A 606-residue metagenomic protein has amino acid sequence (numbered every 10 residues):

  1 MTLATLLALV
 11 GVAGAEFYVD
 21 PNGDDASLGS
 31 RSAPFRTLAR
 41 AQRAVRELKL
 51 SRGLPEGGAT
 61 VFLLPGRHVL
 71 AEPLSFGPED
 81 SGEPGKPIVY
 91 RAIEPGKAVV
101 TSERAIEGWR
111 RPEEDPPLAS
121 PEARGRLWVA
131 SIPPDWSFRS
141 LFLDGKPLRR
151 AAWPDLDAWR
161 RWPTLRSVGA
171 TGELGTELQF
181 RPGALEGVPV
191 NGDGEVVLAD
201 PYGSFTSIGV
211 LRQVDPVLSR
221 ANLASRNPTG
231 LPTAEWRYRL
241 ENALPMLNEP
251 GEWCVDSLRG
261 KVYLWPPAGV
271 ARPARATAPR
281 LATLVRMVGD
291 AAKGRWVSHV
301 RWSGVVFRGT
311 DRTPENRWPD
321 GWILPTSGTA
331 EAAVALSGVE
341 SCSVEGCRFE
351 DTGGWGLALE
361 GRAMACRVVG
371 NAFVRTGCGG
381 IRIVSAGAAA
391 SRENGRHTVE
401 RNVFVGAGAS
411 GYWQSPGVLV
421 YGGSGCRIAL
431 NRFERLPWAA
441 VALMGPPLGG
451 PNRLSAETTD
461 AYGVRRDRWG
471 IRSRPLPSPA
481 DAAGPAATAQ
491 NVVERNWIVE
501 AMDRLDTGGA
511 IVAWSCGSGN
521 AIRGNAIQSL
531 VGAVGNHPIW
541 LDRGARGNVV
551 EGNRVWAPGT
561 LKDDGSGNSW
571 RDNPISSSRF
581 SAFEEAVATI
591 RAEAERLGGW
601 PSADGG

Functional and structural regions predicted by a protein language model:
M1-A8: Sec-dependent signal peptide recognition, specifically the positively charged N-region followed immediately by
A15, A59, G66, E72 (+19 more regions): The right-handed parallel beta-helix/beta-solenoid scaffold, focusing on the short coil/turn and N-cap positions
Y18-E350, A389, S602-D604: Extracellular polysaccharide-degrading/modifying enzymes targeting complex plant/algal/animal polysaccharides
F62, V69, S75, V89-R91 (+18 more regions): Extracellular beta-strand solenoid repeats
E72-P73, D311-R317, E331, G353-L359 (+11 more regions): Short glycine/acidic-rich loop motifs that flank beta-strands on beta-rich extracellular proteins
Y90-R91, V100, L258, Y412 (+3 more regions): Extracellular, surface-exposed repeat architectures
R149, D155, G309-T313, G524-A526 (+1 more regions): Extracellular beta-rich repeat passengers
S298-G309, E340-D351, M364-C378, R392-G408 (+7 more regions): Right-handed parallel beta-helix
